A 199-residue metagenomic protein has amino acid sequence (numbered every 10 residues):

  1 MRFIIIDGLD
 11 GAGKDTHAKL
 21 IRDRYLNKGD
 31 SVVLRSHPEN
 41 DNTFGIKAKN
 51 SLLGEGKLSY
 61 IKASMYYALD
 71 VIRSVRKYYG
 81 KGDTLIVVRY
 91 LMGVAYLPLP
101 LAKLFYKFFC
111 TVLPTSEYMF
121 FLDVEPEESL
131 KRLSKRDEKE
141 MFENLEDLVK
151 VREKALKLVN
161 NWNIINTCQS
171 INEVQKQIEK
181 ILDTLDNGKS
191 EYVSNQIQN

Functional and structural regions predicted by a protein language model:
M1-A63, T115-Y118, K157-I164, S170-N199: Glycine-rich phosphate-binding loop of ATP-dependent small-molecule kinases
I5-G8, I86-V87, F121-D123: Generic enzyme active-site microenvironment
L9, Y90-L91, A95, E125 (+1 more regions): Anionic group-transfer/hydrolysis microenvironments
D15-K19, Y96-L97, K131: Short, function-defining helix-loop hinge/capping sites that tune catalysis or transport
V33-F108: ATP-dependent small-molecule kinase phosphotransfer cores that center on conserved nucleotide phosphate-binding segments
E39, D70, V124-E125, E146 (+1 more regions): Short beta->alpha linker loops
V71, R152, Q175: Short amphipathic alpha-helical/adjacent loop interface patches that line ligand and macromolecule-binding sites
V94, A102-K154: A glycine- and Lys/Arg-enriched "phosphate-lid" helix/loop adjacent to the NTP-binding pocket of small-molecule kinases
